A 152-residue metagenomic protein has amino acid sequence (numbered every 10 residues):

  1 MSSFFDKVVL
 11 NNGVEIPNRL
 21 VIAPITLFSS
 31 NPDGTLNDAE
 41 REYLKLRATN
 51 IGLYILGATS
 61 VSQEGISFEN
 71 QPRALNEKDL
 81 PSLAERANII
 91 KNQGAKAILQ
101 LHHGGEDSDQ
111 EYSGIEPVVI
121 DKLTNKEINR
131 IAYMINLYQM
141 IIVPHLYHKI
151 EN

Functional and structural regions predicted by a protein language model:
M1-N152: Flavin-dependent oxidoreductase catalytic cores
